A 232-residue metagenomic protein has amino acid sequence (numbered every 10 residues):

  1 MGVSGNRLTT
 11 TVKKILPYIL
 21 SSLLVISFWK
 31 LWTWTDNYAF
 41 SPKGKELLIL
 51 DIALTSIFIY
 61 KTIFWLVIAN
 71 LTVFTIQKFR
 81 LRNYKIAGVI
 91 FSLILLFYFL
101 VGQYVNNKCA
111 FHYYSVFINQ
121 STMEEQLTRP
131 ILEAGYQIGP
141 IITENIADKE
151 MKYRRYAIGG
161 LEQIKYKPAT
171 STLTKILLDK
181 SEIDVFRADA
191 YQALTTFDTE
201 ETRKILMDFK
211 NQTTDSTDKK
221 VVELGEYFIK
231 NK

Functional and structural regions predicted by a protein language model:
M1-N6, L71-K85: Cytoplasmic membrane-interface regions of multi-pass membrane proteins
L8-L20: Alpha-helical transmembrane segments and their helix-start/interface "positive-inside/aromatic belt" motifs in integral
S22-I76: Membrane-embedded alpha-helical segments of integral membrane proteins
G44, T214-T217: Charged, low-complexity interaction regions
R82-N106: Internal/C-terminal transmembrane anchor helices
H112-Y136, E144-A147, K152-Y166, K175 (+2 more regions): Structural detector for internal amphipathic alpha-helices that build alpha-solenoid repeat scaffolds
V116-F117, I141-K149, T172-K180, I205-T214: Alpha-solenoid HEAT/Armadillo-like helical repeat scaffolds in large eukaryotic proteins
A134, I138-G139, T170, R203: Core helices of alpha-solenoid repeat scaffolds
